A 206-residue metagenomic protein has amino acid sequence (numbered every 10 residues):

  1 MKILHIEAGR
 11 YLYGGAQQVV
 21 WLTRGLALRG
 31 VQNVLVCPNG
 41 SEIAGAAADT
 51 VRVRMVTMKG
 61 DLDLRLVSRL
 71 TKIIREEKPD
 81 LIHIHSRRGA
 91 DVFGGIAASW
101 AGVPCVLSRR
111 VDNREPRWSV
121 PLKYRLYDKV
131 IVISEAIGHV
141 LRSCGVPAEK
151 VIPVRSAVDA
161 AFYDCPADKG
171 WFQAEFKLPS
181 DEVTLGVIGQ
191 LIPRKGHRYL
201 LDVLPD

Functional and structural regions predicted by a protein language model:
H5-R65: N-terminal strand-loop element at the rim of the active site of nucleotide-sugar-dependent glycosyltransferases
I6-E7, S108, I133, V154 (+1 more regions): Short hydrophobic "strand-cap" motifs at the C-terminus of beta-strands
Y13-R24, V183, V187-D206: A conserved mid-protein helix/loop that constitutes part of the nucleotide-sugar donor-binding site
A27, S99-W100, P104-E135, H139 (+1 more regions): A conserved, positively charged/aromatic
R54, Y127-A167: Donor nucleotide-sugar binding/catalytic pocket of nucleotide-sugar-dependent glycosyltransferases
T57-I82, V92, I96, W100 (+1 more regions): An amphipathic, basic-hydrophobic alpha-helix
I84-D91, R109-D112: Short His-centered aromatic/hydrophobic patch
D164-L178: A short helix/loop element that forms part of the nucleotide-sugar donor recognition site in Leloir-type
